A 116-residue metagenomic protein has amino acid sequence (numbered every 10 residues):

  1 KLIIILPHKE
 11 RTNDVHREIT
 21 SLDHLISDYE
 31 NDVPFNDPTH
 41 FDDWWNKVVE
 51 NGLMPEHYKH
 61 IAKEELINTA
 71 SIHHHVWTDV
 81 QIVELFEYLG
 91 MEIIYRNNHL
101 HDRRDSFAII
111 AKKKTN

Functional and structural regions predicted by a protein language model:
K1-T115: S-adenosyl-L-methionine-dependent methyltransferase catalytic module, highlighting the catalytic core
